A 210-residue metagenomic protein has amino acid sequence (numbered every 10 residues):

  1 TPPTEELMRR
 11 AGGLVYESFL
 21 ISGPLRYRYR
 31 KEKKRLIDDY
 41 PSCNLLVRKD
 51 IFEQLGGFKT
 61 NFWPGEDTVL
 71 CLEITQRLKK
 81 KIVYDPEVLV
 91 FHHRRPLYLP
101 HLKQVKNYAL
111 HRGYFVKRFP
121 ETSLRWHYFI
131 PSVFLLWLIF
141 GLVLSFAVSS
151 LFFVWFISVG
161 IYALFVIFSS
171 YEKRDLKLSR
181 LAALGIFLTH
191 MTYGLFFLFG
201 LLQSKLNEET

Functional and structural regions predicted by a protein language model:
T1-S18, K80-K81, D85-L89, H93: Conserved donor NDP-sugar-binding/catalytic core segment of glycosyltransferases
S18-L46, D50, Q54, W63 (+4 more regions): A recurrent flexible, glycine/aromatic-enriched loop bordering the glycosyltransferase active site that acts as
L36, K205-T210: Short linear elements at protein peripheries
E53, L72, L136: A cross-family signal for key residues in well-ordered alpha-helices that form functional helical elements
K59-S123: Catalytic donor/gating beta->alpha subdomain of glycosyltransferases that bind UDP-sugars
W126-V133: Membrane-interface loop-to-helix entry segments
V133-L206: Membrane-embedded multi-pass helical conduit in multi-pass membrane proteins, especially envelope-biosynthetic
